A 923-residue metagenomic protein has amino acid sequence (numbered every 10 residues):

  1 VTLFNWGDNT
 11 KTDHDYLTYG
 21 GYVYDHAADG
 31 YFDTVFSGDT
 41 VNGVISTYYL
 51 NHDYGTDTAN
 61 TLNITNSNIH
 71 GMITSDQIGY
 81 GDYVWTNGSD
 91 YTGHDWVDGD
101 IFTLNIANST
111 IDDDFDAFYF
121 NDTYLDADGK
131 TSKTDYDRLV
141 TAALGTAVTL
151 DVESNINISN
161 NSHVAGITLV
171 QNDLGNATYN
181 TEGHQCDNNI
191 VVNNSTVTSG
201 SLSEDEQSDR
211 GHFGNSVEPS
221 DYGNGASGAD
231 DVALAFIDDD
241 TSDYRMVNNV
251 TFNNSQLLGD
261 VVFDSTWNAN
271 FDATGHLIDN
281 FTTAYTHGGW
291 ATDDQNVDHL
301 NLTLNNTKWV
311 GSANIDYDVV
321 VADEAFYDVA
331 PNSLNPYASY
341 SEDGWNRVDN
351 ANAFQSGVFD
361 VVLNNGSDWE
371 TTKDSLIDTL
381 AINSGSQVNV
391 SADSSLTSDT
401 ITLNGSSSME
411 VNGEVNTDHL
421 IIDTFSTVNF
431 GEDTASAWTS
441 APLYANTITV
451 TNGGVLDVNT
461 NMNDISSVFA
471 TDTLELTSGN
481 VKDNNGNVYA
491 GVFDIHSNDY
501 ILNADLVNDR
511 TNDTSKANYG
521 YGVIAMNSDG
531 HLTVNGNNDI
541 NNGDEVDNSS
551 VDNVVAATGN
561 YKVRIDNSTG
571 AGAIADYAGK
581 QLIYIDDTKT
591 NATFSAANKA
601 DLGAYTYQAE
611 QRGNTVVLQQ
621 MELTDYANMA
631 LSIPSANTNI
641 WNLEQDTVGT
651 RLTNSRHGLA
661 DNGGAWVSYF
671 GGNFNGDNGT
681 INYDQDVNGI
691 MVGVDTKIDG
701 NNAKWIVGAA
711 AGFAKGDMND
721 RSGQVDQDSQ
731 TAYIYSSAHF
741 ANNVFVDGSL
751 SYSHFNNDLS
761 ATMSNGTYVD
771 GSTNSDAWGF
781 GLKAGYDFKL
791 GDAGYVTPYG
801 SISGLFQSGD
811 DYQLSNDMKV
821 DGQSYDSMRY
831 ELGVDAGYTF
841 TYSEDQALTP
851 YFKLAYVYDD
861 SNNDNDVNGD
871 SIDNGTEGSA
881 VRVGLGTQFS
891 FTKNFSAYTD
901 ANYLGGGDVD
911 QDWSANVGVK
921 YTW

Functional and structural regions predicted by a protein language model:
V1-D33, T40-T58, N68-I101, T110-T149 (+10 more regions): Extracellular beta-strand/beta-solenoid scaffold signature
D239-D243, N268, T283, H287-Q295 (+3 more regions): Extracellular beta-strand/loop-rich repeat segments of large surface/secreted proteins
S466, Y489, F493-N498, L502-G522 (+4 more regions): Outer-membrane translocation/initiation segment of Type V secreted surface proteins
L623-D792, N902, G907, D912: Outer membrane beta-barrel translocator domains of Type V secretion systems
I633, G679-Q685, R721-V725, N756-N774 (+2 more regions): Solvent-exposed, glycine/polar-rich loop segments of beta-barrel outer-membrane systems
A665-G671, A709-K715, G748-H754, P798-F806 (+5 more regions): Transmembrane beta-barrel strands of outer-membrane/channel proteins
V692-T696, I734-A738, L750, F780-Y786 (+5 more regions): Residues on the lipid-exposed face of transmembrane beta-strands in outer-membrane beta-barrel proteins
L790, K819-W923: Outer membrane beta-barrel transmembrane domains
